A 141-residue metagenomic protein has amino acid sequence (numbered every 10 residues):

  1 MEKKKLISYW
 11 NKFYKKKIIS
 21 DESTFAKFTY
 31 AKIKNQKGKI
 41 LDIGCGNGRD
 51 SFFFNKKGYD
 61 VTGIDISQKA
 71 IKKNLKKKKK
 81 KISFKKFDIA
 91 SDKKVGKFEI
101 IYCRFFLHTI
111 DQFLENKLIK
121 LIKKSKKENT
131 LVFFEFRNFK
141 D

Functional and structural regions predicted by a protein language model:
M1-G96, F113-K117, L121, L131-D141: Class I (Rossmann-like) S-adenosyl-L-methionine-dependent methyltransferase catalytic domain, capturing the SAM-binding
Y102: A conserved beta-strand element that flanks and buttresses the S-adenosyl-L-methionine
F106: Hydrophobic adenine-recognition pocket in adenosine-nucleotide-binding enzymes
I110-D111, K126-K127: Helix-to-beta-strand junctions that scaffold the AdoMet/dcAdoMet cofactor pocket in Class I SAM-dependent enzymes
